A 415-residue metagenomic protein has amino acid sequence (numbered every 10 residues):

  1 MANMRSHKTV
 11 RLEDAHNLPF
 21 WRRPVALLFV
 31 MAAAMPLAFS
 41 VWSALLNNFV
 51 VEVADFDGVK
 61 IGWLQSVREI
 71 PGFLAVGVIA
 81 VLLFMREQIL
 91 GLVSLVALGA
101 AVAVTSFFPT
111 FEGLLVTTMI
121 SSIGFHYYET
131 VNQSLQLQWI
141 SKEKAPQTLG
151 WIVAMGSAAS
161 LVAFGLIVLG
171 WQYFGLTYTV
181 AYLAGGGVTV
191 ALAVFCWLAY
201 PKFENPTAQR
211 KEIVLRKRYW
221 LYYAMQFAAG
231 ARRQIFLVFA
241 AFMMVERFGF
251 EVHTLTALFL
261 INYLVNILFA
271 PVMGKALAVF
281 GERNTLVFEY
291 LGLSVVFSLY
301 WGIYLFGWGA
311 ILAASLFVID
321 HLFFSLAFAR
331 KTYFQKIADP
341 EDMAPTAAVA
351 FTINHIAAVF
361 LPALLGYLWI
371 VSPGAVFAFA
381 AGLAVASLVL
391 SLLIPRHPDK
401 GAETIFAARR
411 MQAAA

Functional and structural regions predicted by a protein language model:
A33, A101, E112-Y128, A310-S325: Hydrophobic core of transmembrane alpha-helices in multi-pass small-molecule transporters, especially MFS/SLC-type
A44-V59, V238-L255: Short amphipathic helix-loop junctions that connect adjacent transmembrane helices in Major Facilitator Superfamily/SLC
L74-E87, W171, F269-E282, W369-I370: Helix-to-loop junctions at the C-terminal end of transmembrane segments in multipass secondary transporters
V96-P109, G292-F306, L392: C-terminal ends and interior cores of transmembrane alpha-helices in multi-pass membrane transporters/permeases
Y127-I140, S325-A338: Intracellular juxtamembrane helix-capping segments at the cytosolic ends of symmetry-related transmembrane helices
L149-G165, T352-L361: Glycine-rich segments within core transmembrane alpha-helices of 12-TM secondary carriers
I167-V168, G186-N205, L390-P395: C-terminal membrane-cytosol helix-exit motif in multi-pass small-molecule transporters
N284-A327: C-terminal transmembrane helical hairpin of 12-TM major facilitator-type secondary transporters
